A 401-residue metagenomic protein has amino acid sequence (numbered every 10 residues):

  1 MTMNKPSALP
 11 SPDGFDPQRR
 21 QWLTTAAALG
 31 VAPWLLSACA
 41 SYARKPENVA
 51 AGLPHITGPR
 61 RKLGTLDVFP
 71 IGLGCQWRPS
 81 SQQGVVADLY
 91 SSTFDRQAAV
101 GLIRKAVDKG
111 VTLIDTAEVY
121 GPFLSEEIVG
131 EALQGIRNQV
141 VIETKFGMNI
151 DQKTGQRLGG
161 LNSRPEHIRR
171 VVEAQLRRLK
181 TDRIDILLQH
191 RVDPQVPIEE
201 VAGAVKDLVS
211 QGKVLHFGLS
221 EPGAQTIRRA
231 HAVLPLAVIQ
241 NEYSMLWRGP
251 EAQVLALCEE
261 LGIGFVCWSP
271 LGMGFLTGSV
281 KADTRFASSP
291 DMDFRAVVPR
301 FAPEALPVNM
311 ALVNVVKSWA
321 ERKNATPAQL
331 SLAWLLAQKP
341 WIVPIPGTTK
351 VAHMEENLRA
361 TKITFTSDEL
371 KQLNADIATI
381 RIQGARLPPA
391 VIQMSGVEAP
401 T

Functional and structural regions predicted by a protein language model:
T2-Q18, T24-V141, P400-T401: N-terminal binding-site loop/beta-alpha segment at the start of enzyme catalytic domains that lines or forms
L53-H55, V192, V196-I380, M394-P400: Beta/alpha (TIM)-barrel catalytic core signal, keyed to glycine-rich beta->alpha loops juxtaposed to Asp/Glu that bind
V68-G72, L113, Q139-E143, R183-I186 (+4 more regions): Structural preference for beta-strand elements that scaffold enzyme active sites
W77-S81, Y120, M148-Q152, H190-D193 (+3 more regions): Feature marks short, surface-exposed loop/turn motifs that line or immediately flank catalytic pockets and channel
V86, D151-N162: Surface-exposed, active-site-proximal loop segments in enzymatic domains
T93-K105, R164-R177: Short, acidic/polar
A117-E126, G147, S220-G223, L271-G272: Short, solvent-exposed turn/loop segments enriched in Gly/Ser/Thr/Pro and often Arg
L179-D193: Active-site groove signature of glycoside hydrolases
